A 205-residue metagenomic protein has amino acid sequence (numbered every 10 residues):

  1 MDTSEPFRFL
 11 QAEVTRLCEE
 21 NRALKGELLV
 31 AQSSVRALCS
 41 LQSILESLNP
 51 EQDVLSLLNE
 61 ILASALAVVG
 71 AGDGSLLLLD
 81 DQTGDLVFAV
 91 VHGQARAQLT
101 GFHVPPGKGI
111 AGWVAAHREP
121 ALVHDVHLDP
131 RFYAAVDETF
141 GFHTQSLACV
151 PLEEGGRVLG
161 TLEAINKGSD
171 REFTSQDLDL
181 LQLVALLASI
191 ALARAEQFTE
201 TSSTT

Functional and structural regions predicted by a protein language model:
D2-P50, Q197-T205: Signal-transmission linkers at sensory-effector interfaces
T3, Q94, T161-R171: Short beta-strand-to-loop transition segments that serve as allosteric relay/switch motifs in sensory/regulatory domains
E5-F9, T15-R16, E154, E172-A193 (+1 more regions): Amphipathic alpha-helical "output/dimerization" segments
S40-L48, D53-G72, L76, I110: Amphipathic alpha-helical coiled-coil segments that mediate homodimerization and allosteric signal transmission
A63, S75-F102, L128: GAF sensory/regulatory domain recognition with acknowledged cross-activation on helical regulatory dimers
R96-A97, H124-S146: Signal-transducing coupling segments at domain and membrane junctions
A97-A121: Acidic/proline- and glycine-rich, intrinsically disordered low-complexity segments that serve as regulatory linkers
Q145-E154: A short, aliphatic-rich beta-strand micro-motif
